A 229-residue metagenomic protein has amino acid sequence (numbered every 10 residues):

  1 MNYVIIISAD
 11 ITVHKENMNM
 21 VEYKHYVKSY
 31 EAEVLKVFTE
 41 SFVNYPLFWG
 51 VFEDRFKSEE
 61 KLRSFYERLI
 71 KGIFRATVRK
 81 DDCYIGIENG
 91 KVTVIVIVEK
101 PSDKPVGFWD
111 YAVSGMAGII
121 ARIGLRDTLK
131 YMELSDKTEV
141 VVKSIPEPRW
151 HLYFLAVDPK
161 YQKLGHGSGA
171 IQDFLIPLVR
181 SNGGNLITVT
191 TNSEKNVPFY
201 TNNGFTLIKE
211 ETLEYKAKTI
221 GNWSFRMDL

Functional and structural regions predicted by a protein language model:
V21-K36, E40-W49, K100: A short beta-loop-alpha structural element at the N-terminal edge of CoA-dependent acyl/N-acetyltransferase catalytic
F56-D82: Active-site rim helix/loop that mediates acceptor-substrate recognition in acyltransferases
R79-V96: Conserved beta-hairpin
I95-A156, E214-K216: Conserved acyl-donor/pantetheine-binding loop and adjacent beta-alpha core of acyl/acetyltransferases and related
R149-W150, V179-N192: Conserved GNAT acetyl-CoA-binding A-motif
K163-P177: Conserved acetyl-CoA-binding loop-helix of GNAT-fold acetyltransferases
T188, T206-S224: Conserved catalytic-core motifs of GNAT/GCN5-like acyltransferases
S193-E210: Conserved active-site alpha-helix within GNAT-family acetyltransferase domains
